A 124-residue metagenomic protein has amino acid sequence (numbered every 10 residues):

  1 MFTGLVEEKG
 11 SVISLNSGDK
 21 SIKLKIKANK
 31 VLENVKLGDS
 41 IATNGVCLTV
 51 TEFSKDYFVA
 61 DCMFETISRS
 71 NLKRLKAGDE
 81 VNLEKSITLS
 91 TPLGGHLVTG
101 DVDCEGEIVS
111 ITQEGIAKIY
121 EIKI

Functional and structural regions predicted by a protein language model:
M1-I124: Conserved loop->alpha-helix
